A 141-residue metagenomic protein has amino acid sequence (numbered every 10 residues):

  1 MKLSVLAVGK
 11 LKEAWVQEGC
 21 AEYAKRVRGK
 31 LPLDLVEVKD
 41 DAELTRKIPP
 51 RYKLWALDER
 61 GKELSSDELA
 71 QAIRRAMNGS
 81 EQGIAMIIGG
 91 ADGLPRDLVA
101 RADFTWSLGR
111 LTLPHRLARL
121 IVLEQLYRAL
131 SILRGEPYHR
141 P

Functional and structural regions predicted by a protein language model:
M1-P141: Post-transcriptional modification and biogenesis factors for structured RNAs of the translation apparatus
